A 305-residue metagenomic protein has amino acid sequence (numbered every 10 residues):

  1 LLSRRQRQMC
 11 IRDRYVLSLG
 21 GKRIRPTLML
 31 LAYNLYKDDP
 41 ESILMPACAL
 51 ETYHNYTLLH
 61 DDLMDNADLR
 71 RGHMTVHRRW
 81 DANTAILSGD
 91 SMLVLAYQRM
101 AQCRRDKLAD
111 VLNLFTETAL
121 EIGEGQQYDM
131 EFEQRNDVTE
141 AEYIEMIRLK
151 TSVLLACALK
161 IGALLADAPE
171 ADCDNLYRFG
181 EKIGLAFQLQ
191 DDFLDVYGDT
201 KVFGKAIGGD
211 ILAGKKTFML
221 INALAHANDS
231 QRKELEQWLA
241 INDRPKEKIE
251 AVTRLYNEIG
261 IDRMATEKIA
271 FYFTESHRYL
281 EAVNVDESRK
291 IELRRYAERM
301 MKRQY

Functional and structural regions predicted by a protein language model:
L1-I11: Single conserved hydrophobic/aromatic residue that forms the stacking wall/gate of nucleotide- or nucleobase-binding
R12-E236, A270-F271, E298-M301: Mg2+-dependent prenyl diphosphate-binding active-site environment of isoprenoid biosynthetic enzymes
L220, S276, L293: Hydrophobic, well-ordered secondary-structure elements that form the walls of internal hydrophobic environments
A227, K233-L280: Mobile late-domain/C-terminal helix-loop "cap" segments that border catalytic sites or the cytosolic face
Y272, N284-Y305: Short, amphipathic C-terminal "tail helix"
